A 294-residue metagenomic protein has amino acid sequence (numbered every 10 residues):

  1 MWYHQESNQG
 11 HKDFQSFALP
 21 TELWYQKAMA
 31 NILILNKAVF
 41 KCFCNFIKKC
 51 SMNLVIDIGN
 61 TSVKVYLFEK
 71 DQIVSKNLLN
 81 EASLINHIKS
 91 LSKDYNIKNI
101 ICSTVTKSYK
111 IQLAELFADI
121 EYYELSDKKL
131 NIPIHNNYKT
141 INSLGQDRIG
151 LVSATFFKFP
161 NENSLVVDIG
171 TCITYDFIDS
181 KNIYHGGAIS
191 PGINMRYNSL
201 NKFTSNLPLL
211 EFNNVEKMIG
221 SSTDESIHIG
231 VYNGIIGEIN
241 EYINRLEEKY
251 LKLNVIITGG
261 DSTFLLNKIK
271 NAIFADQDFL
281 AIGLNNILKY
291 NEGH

Functional and structural regions predicted by a protein language model:
M1, K27-F46: N-terminal, intrinsically disordered charge-dense segments
E6-N8, L19: Short glycine-rich, low-complexity segments
M52-E69, N161-Y184, L200: Gly/Thr-rich phosphate-binding beta-strand-loop-beta motif of the actin/hexokinase/Hsp70
K76, V215-N254, D261-F264, A272-I273: Adenine-nucleotide phosphate-binding core of ATP-dependent small-molecule kinases
I97-T106, E124, K252-G260: Short glycine-rich phosphate-binding loop at a beta-alpha junction
I120-T155: Glycine/small-residue-rich loop that forms an oxyanion/phosphate-binding "nest" at active or ligand-binding sites
L144-Q146, L151-N161, H185-I227, I287 (+1 more regions): Glycine-rich phosphate-binding loop plus the immediately following alpha-helix
F156, S205, N267, I273-H294: Glycine-rich phosphate-binding/hydrolytic loop that grips phosphoryl groups
